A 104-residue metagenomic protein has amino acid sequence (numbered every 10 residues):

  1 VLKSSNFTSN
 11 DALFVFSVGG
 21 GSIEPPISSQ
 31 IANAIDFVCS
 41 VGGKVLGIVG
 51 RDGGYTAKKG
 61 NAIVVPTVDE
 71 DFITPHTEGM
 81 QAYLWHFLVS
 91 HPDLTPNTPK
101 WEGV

Functional and structural regions predicted by a protein language model:
V1-W101: Glycine-rich phosphate-binding loops that contact phosphosugars or nucleotide phosphates
